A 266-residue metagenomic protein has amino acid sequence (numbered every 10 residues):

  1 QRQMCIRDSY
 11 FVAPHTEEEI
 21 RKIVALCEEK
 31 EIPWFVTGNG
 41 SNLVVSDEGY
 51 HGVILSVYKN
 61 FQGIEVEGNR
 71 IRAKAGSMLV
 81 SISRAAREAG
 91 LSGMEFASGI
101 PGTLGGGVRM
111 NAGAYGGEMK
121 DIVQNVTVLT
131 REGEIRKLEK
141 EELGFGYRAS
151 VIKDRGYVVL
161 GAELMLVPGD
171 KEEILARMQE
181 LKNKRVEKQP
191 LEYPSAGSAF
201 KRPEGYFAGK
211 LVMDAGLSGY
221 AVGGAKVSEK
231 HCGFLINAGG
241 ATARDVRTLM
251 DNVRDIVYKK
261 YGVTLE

Functional and structural regions predicted by a protein language model:
R2-I6: Short, small-residue-biased leader/transition segments that mark boundaries at the very start of proteins
R7-L104: Anion-binding (especially nucleotide phosphate/pyrophosphate-binding) glycine-rich loop and adjoining beta-alpha core
Y10-E17, V44-Q62, R109-K140, D154-G161: Structural signature of FAD isoalloxazine-binding scaffolds in flavoprotein oxidoreductases
K30, T37-N39, I122, Y193-P194 (+1 more regions): Short, basic and Ser/Thr-rich N-terminal targeting/leader segments
L43, L129-T130, I135-E266: Phosphate/pyrophosphate- and phosphate-bearing ligand-binding catalytic cores of soluble enzymes
V80, M110-A112, E142-Y147: Short acidic (Asp/Glu) patches
S83-Q124, T130, S195: A gly/ser-rich beta-alpha-beta helix-loop segment of oxidoreductase catalytic cores
